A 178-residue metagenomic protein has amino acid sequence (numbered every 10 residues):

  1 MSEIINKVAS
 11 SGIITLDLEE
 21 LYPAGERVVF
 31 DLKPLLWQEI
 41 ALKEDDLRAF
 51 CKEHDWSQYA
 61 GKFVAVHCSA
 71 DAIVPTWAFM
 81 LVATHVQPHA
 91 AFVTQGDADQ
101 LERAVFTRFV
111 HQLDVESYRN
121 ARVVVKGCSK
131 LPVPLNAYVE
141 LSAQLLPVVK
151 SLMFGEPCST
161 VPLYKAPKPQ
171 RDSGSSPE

Functional and structural regions predicted by a protein language model:
M1-V74, F79, A83, A90 (+3 more regions): N-terminal, charge-rich interaction modules
I4-I5, H54, Q112-V115, S142-A143: A generic local secondary-structure boundary/capping motif
L47-K52, G127, N136-A137, Q144-L145: A domain-level signal for the structural core that forms small-molecule/cofactor-binding pockets and catalytic centers
F63-S69, T94-G96, R122-C128: Short glycine-rich or small-residue beta-strand-to-loop segments that form or flank ligand, phosphate, metal/Fe-S
V74-P75, R103, P132-N136, V161-K165: Short active-site-adjacent structural elements
A78-S117, G155-T160: Long, charge-dense
L81-Q87, A137-L146: Short, non-transmembrane amphipathic alpha-helical segments
V115-E140, P177-E178: Extended, charge-rich low-complexity interaction segments
